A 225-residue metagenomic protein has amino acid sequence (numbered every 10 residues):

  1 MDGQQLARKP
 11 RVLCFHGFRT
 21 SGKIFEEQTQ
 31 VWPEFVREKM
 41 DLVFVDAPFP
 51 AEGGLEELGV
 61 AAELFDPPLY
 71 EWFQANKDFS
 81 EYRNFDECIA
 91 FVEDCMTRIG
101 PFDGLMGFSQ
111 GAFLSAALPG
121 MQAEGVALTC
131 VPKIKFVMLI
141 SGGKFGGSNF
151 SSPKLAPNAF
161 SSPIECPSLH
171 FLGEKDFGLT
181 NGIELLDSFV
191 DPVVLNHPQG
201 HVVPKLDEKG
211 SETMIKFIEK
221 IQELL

Functional and structural regions predicted by a protein language model:
D2-F102: Serine-hydrolase catalytic machinery in alpha/beta-hydrolase-like enzymes
L13-G17, S141, L172-G173: The conserved beta1-alpha1 loop
D103-S115: Gly/Ala-rich beta-loop-alpha elbow adjacent to hydrolase catalytic centers
A112-A127: Short glycine-enriched nucleophile-adjacent loop and the immediately C-terminal alpha-helix near the catalytic center
F145-G147, L172-T180, H201-V202: Acidic catalytic loop of the alpha/beta-hydrolase fold
P163-I164, S168-L172: Short beta-strand/loop motif that positions the catalytic acidic residue of the alpha/beta-hydrolase fold
E174-P192: Conserved loop-alpha-helix segment in the C-terminal half of the alpha/beta-hydrolase fold that carries the catalytic
D207-L225: Catalytic active-site module of serine/aspartate enzymes centered on a nucleophile-bearing elbow/loop
